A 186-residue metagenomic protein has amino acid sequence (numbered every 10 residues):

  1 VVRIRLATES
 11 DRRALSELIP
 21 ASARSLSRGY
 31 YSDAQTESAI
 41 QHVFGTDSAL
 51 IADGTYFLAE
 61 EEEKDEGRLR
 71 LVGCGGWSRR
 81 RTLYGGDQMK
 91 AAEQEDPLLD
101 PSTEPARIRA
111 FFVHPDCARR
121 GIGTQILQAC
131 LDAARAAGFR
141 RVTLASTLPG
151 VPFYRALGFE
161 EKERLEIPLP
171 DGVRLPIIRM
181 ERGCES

Functional and structural regions predicted by a protein language model:
R3-E17: A short beta-loop-alpha structural element at the N-terminal edge of CoA-dependent acyl/N-acetyltransferase catalytic
P20-T46: Conserved GNAT-fold acetyl-CoA-binding loop/helix
H42, D53, D65-A118, Q128 (+2 more regions): Conserved acyl-donor/pantetheine-binding loop and adjacent beta-alpha core of acyl/acetyltransferases and related
Y56-E61: Cytosolic beta-strand hydrophobic patch enriched in CBS
G121-G123: Conserved G/P- and acidic residue-centered "switch" motifs that form tight phosphate/ATP-binding loops in soluble
R140, A145-V151, L157, E163-S186: C-terminal "cap" of GNAT-fold acetyltransferases
